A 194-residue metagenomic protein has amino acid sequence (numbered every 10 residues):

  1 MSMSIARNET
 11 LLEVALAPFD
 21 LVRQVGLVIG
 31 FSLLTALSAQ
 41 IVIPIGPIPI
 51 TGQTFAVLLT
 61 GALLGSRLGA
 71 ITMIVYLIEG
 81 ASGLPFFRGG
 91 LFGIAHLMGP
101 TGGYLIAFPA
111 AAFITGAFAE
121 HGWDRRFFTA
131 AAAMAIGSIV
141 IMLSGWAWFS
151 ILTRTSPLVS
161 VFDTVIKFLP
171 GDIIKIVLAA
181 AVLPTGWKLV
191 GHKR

Functional and structural regions predicted by a protein language model:
S2-A70: Hydrophobic transmembrane alpha-helices
S2-L16, R23, L37, I94-I141: Short helix-perturbing small/polar motifs within transmembrane alpha-helices
A15, F19, R23, I45 (+10 more regions): Juxtamembrane/transmembrane-helix boundary motifs in multi-pass membrane proteins
D20-V28, Q53-V57, G69, P100 (+4 more regions): Residue-level signature of transmembrane alpha-helical entry/exit and packing/kink sites in multi-pass membrane
G30-S38, V57, G61, V75-G80 (+11 more regions): Alpha-helical transmembrane segments in multi-pass membrane proteins
A39-I114: Alpha-helical membrane segments and adjacent membrane-interface helices in multi-pass membrane proteins
L63-R67, I114-G122, T185-V190: Structural signal for the C-terminal ends of transmembrane alpha-helices and the immediately following loop
G122-R194: Membrane-embedded alpha-helical hairpins and interfacial helices in multi-pass inner-membrane proteins
